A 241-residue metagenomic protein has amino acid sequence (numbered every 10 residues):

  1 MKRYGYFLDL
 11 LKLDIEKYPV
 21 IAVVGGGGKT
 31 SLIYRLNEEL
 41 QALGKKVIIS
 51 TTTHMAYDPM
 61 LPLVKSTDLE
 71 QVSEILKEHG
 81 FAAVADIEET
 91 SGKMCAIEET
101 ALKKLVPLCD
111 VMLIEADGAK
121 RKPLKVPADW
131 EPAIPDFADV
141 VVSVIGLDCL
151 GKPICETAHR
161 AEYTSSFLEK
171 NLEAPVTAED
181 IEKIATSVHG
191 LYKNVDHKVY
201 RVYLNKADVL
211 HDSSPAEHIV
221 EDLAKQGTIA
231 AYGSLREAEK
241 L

Functional and structural regions predicted by a protein language model:
Y4-L43: Walker A (P-loop) phosphate-binding motif
V23, I48-T51, A83-D86, M112-A116 (+3 more regions): General beta-strand structural signal in soluble alpha/beta enzymes
G27, T52-H54, D117-G118, A207 (+1 more regions): Short, ordered loop/turn segments at secondary-structure junctions
N37-G92: N-terminal phosphate/diphosphate-binding loop that engages ATP/GTP or pyrophosphate donors across diverse enzyme folds
A42-V47, P107-V111, V195-D196, E221-G233: Structural alpha-beta junctions
S91-E98, V106, D117-K225: Conserved catalytic-core segment of NTP-binding enzymes
V209-D212, G227-L241: Conserved GTP-binding G-domain of TRAFAC-class P-loop NTPases and closely related GTPase folds
